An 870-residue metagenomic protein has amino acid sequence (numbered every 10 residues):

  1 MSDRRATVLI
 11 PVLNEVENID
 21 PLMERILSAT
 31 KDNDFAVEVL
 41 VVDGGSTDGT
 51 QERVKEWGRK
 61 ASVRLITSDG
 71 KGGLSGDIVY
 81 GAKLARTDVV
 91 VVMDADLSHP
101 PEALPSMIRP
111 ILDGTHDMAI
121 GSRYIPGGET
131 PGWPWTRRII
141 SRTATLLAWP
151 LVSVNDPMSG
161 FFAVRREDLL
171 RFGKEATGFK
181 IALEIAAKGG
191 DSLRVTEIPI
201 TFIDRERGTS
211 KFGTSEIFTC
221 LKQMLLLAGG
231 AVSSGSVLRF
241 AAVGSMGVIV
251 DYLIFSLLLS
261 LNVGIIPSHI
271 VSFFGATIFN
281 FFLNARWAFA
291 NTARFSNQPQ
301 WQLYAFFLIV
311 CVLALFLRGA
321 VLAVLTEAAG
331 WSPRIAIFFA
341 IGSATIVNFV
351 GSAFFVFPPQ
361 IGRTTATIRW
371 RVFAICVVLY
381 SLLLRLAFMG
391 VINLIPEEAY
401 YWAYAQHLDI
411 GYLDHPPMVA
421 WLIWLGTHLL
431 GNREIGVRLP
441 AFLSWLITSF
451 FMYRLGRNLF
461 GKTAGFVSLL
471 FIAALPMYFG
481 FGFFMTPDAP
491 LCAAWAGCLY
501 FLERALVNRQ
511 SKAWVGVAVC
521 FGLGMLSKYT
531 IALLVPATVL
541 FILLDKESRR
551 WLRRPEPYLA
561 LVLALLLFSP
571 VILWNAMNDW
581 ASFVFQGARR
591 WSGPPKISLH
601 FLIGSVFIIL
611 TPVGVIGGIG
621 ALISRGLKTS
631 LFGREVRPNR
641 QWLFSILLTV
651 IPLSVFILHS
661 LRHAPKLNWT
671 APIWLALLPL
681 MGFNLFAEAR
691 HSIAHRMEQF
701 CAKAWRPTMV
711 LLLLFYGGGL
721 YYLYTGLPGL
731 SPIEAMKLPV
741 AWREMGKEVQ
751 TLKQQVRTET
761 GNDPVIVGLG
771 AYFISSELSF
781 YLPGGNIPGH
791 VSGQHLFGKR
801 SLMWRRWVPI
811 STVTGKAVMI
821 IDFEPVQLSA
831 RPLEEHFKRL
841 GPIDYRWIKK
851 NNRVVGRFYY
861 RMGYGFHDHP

Functional and structural regions predicted by a protein language model:
I66-L84, P101-F179, R205-S215, L221: Acceptor/aglycone-binding surface of glycosyltransferases and processive sugar-polymer synthases
I335, V372, M452-A474, C492-A493: Transmembrane-helix signature of polytopic, membrane-embedded enzymes that assemble or transfer cell-envelope glycans
V378, S468-P476, F521, M525 (+1 more regions): Short helix- or helix-capping micro-motifs that position conserved polar/aromatic residues at function-defining sites
L384, L523, L534-W642, L648-H663: Transmembrane-lumen/periplasm boundary regions of multi-pass, lipid-linked membrane glycan transferases
L439-L459, G497, F501: Transmembrane-helix motifs of polytopic, lipid-linked glycan transferases
F451, M736-P870: Luminal/periplasmic acceptor-recognition loop/helix of membrane-associated glycosyltransferases
R457-T463, C498-W514, A621-S624: Membrane-interface transmembrane helices that cradle and orient dolichyl/undecaprenyl
M477, F483-L491: Short acidic/glycine- and proline-prone juxtamembrane loop motifs at membrane-interface regions of multi-pass membrane
